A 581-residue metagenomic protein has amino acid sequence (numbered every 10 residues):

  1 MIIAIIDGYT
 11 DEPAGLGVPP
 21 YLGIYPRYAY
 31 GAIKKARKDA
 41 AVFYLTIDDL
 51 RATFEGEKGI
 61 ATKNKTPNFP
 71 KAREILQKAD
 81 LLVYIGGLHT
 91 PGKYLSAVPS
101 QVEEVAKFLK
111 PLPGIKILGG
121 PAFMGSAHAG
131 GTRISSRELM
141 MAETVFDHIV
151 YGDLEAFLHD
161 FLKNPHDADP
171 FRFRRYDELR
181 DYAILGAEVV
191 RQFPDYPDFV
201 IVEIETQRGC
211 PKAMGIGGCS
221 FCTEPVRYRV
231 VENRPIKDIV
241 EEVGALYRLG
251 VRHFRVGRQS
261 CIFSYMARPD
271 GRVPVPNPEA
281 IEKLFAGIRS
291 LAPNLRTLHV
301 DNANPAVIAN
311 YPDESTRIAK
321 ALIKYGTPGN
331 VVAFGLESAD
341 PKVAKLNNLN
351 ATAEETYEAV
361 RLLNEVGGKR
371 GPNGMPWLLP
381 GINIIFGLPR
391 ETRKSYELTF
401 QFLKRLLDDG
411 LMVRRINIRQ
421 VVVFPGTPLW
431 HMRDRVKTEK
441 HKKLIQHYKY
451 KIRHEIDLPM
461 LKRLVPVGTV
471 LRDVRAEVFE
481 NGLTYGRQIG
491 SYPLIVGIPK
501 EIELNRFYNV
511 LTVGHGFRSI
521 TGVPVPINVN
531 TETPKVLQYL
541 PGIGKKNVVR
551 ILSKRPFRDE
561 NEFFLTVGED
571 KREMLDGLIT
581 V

Functional and structural regions predicted by a protein language model:
I2-I6, E12-A14, G244-G381, F386-E391 (+1 more regions): Conserved SAM/AdoMet-binding glycine-rich loop
E12-P26: Glycine- and acidic-residue-enriched helix-capping/strand-helix junction motifs
Y44-R51, G59-D177, V474: Glycine-rich beta-alpha loop elements in corrinoid/cobalamin-binding modules across cobalamin-dependent enzymes
D195-D238: Canonical Radical SAM [4Fe-4S] cluster-binding loop centered on the CxxxCxxC motif and its immediate flanking residues
M266-E279, L346, P389, K404-D473 (+1 more regions): Radical SAM enzyme [4Fe-4S]-AdoMet core and its adjacent flexible, acidic and glycine-rich loops/tails across
E439-P526: Terminal RNA-binding accessory module
G544-K545: Small-residue hinge/turn detector
F564-V581: Alpha-helical interaction/regulatory segments in DNA maintenance proteins
